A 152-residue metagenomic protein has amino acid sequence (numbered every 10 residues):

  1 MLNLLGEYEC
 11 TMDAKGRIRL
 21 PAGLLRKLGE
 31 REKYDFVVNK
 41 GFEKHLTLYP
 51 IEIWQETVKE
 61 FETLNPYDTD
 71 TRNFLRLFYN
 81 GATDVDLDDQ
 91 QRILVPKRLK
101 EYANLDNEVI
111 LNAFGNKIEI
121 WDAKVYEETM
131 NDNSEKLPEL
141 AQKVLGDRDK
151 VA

Functional and structural regions predicted by a protein language model:
L2-L46: A positional/architectural concept
G16-L20, Q91-V95, I118-I120: Short, structured motif recognition centered on aromatic/hydrophobic residues
E30-H45, A82, N104-A123, P138: A short beta-strand-loop micro-motif that forms or neighbors metal/cofactor- and ligand-binding patches at active-site
L46-V85: Helix-adjacent hinge/juxtasegments
E56-T57, Y126-M130: Short, charged/polar, Gly/Pro-enriched secondary-structure boundary elements
T83-D106: Beta-rich strand-turn-strand
N133-A152: Acidic/histidine-enriched, glycine/proline-rich intrinsically disordered or flexible terminal extensions
